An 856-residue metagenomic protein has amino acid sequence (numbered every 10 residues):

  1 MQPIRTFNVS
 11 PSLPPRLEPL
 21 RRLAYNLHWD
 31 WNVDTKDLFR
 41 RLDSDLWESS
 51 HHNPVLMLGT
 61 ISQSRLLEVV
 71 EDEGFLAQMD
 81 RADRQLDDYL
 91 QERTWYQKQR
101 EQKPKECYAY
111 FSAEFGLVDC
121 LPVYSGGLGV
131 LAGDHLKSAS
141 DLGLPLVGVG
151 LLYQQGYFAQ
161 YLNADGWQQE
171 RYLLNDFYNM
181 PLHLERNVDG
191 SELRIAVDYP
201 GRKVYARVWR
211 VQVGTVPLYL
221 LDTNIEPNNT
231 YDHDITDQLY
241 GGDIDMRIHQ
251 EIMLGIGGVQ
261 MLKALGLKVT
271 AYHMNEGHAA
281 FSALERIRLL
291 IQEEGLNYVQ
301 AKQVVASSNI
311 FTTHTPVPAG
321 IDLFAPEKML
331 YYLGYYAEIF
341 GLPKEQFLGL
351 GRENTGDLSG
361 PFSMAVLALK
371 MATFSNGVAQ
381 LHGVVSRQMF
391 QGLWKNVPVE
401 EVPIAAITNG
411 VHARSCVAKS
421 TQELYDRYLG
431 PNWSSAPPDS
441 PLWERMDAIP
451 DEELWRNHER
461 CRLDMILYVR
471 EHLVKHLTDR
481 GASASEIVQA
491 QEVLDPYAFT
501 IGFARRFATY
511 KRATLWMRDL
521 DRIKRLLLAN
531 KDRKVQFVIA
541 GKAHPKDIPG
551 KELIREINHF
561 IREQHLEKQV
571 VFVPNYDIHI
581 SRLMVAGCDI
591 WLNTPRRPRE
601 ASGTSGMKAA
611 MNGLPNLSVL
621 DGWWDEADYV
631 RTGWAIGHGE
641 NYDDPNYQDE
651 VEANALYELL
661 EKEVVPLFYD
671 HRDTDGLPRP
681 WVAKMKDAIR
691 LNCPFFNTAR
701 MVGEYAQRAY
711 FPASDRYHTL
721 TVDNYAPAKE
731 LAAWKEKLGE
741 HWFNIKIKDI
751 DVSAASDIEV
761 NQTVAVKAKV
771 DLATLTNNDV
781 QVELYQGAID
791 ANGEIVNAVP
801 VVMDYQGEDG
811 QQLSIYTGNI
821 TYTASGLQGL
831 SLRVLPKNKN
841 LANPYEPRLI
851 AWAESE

Functional and structural regions predicted by a protein language model:
M1-E856: Catalytic cores of carbohydrate-active enzymes across secretory and cytosolic contexts
